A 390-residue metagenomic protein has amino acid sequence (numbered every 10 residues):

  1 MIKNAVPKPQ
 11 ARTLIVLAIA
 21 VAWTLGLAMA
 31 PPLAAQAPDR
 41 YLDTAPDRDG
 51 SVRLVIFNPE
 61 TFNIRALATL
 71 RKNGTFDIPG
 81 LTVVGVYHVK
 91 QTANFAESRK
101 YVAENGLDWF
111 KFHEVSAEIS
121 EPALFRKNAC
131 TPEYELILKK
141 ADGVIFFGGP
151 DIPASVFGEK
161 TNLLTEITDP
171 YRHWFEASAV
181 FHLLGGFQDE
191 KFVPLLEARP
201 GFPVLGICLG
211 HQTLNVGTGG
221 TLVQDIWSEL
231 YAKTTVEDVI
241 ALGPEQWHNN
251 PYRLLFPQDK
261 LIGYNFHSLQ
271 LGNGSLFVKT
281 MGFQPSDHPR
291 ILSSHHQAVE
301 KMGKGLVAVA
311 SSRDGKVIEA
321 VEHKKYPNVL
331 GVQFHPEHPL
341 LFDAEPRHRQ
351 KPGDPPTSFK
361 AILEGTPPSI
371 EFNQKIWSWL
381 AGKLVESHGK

Functional and structural regions predicted by a protein language model:
I2-L14, G26, P32-L205, V216-V223 (+5 more regions): N-terminal beta1-alpha1 cap of cysteine-dependent amidohydrolase-like domains
I19-M29: Hydrophobic core
C208: Catalytic nucleophile serine of serine hydrolases, specifically the conserved "nucleophile elbow" pentapeptide
H211-T213: Active-site-proximal alpha-helical scaffold in enzymes
H288-H296: Short catalytic/ligand-gating loop segments at beta-alpha or beta-beta junctions within enzyme catalytic domains
H288-P289, V307-V309: Short secondary-structure junctions
